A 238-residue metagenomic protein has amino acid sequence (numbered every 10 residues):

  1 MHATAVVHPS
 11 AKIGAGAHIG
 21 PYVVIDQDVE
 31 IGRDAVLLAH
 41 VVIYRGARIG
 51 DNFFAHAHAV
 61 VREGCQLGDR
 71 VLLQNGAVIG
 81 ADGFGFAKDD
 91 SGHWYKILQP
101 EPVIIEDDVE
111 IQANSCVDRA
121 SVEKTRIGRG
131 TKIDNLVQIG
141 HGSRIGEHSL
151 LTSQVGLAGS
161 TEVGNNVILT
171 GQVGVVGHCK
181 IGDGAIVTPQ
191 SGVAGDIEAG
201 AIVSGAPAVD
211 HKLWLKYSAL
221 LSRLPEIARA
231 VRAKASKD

Functional and structural regions predicted by a protein language model:
M1-D210: Structural signal for interior beta-strand "rungs" in well-ordered beta-sheet cores of soluble enzyme domains
A208-D238: Long, leucine- and charge-enriched amphipathic alpha-helices that form heptad-repeat coiled-coil/leucine-zipper-like
